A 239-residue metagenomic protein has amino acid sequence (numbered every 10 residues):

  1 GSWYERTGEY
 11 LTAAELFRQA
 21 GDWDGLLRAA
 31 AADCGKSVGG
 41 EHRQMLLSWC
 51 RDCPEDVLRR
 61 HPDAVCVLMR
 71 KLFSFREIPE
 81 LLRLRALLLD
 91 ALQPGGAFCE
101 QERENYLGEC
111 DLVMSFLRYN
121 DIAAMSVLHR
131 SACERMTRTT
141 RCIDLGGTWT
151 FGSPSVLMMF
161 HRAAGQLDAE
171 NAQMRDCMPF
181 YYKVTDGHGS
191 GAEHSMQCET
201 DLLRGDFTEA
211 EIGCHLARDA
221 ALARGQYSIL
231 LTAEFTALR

Functional and structural regions predicted by a protein language model:
G1-A64, L68-K71, E80, L84: Extended alpha-helical scaffolding segments used for macromolecular assembly and cargo binding
V57-T236: Internal alpha-solenoid helical repeat scaffolds
